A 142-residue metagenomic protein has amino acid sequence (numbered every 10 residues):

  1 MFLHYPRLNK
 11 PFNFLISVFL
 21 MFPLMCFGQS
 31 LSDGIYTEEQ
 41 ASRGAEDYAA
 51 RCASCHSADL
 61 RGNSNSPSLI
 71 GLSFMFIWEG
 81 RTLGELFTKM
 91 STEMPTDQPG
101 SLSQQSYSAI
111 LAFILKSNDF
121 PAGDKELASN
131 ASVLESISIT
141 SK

Functional and structural regions predicted by a protein language model:
M1-P11: N-terminal secretory signal peptides that target proteins for export/translocation
N13-M25: Bacterial N-terminal signal peptides
F27-D47: Electrostatic cytochrome c docking/interface patches
Q29-S30, S68-F74, A128-S132: Short linear capping/connector segments at secondary-structure termini
E38, R61-T92: Gly/Gly-Pro-rich "capping" loops immediately C-terminal to redox-active cysteine motifs in periplasmic/lumenal
G44-A58, I110, I114: The canonical Cys-X-X-Cys-His
P99-K142: Flexible coil segments in periplasmic/lumen-exposed cytochrome c-class electron-transfer proteins
